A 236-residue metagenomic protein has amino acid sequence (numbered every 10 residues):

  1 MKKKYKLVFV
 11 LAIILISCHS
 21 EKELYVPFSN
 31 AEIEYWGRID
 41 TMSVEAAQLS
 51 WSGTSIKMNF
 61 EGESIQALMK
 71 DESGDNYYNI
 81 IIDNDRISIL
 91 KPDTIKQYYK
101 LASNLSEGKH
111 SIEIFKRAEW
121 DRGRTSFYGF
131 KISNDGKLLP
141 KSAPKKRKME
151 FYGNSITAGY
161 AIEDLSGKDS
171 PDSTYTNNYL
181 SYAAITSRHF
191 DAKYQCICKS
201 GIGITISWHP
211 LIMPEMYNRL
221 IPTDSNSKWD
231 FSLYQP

Functional and structural regions predicted by a protein language model:
M1-V26: Bacterial Sec-dependent N-terminal signal peptides
K2-K3, K141-S142, A184-T186: A general structural signal for short secondary-structure junctions and capping/turn motifs
C18-Y152, T157-N178: N-terminal secretory targeting modules
W120-R124, I162, K168-P236: Conserved SGNH/GDSL esterase-like catalytic core that processes O-acyl groups on lipids and polysaccharides
